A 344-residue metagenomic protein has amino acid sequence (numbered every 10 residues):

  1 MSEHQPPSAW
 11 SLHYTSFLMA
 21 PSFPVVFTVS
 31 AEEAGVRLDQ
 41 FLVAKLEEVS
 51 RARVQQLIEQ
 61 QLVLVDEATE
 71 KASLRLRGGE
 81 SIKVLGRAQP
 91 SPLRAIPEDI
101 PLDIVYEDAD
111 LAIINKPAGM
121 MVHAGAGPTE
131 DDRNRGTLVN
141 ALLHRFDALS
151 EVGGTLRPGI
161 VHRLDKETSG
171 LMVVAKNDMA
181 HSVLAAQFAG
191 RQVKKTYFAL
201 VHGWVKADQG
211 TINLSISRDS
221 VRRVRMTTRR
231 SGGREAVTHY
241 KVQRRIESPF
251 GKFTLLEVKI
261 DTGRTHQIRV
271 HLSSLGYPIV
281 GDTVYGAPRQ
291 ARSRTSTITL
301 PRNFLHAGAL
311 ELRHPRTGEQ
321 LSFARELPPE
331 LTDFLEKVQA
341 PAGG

Functional and structural regions predicted by a protein language model:
E3-S220, P249, F304, L327-P341: RNA pseudouridine synthases
I58, S248, I260, H314-P315: Short, acidic, Ser/Thr-enriched surface-loop or helix-capping motifs
P92, I100-P101, V224-R229, R294-T299: Short, P/G- and charge-enriched loop/turn segments at secondary-structure junctions
I96-D99, R229-T238, F304-L305: Short coil-to-beta-strand transition motifs
V122, D131-L142, D178, A189 (+3 more regions): Pseudouridine synthase
H162-R163, T228-G232, T299-R302: Short Gly/Pro-enriched turn/cap motifs at secondary-structure boundaries
